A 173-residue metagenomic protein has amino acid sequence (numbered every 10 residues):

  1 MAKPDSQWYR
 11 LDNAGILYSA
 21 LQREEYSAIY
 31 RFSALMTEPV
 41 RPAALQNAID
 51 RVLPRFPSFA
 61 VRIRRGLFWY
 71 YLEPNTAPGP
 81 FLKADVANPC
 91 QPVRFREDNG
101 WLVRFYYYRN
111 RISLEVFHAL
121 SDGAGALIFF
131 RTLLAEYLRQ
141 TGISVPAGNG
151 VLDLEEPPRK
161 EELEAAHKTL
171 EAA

Functional and structural regions predicted by a protein language model:
M1-E171: Non-catalytic N-terminal regions of enzymes
